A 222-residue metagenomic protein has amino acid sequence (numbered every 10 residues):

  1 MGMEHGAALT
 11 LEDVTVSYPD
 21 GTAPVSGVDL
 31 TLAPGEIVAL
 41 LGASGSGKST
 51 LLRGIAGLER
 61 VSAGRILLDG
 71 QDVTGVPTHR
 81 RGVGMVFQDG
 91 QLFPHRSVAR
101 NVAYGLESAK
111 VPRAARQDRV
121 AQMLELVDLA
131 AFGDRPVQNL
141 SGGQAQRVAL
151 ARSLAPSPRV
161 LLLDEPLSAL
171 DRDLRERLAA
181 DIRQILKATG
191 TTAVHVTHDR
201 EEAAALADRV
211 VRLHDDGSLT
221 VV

Functional and structural regions predicted by a protein language model:
P19, R60, D72-M85, S108 (+1 more regions): ABC ATPase NBD coupling module
R96-Y104: Short coil-to-helix segment of the ABC ATPase nucleotide-binding domain corresponding to the Q-loop/switch region
A114-F132, R183-K187: Conserved ABC ATPase "signature" region
P136-L140, Q144: Conserved ABC ATPase signature
L150: Hydrophobic anchor residue at the start of the ABC signature
A155-R159: A short, proline-enriched helix->beta-strand linker immediately N-terminal to the Walker B motif in ABC-type P-loop
G190-V196: Conserved H-loop
